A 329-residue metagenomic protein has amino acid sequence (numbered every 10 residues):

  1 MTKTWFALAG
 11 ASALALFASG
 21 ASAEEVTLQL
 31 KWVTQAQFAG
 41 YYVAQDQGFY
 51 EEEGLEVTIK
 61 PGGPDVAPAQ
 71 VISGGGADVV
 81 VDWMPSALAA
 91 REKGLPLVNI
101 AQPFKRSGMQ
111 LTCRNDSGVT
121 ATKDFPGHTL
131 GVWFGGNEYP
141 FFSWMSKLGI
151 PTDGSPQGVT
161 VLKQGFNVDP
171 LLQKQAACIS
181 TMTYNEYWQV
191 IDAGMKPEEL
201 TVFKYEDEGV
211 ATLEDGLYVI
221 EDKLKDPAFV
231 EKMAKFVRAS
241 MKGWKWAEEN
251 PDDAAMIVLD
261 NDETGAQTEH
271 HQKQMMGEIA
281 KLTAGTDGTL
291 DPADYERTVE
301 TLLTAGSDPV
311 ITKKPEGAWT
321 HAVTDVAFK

Functional and structural regions predicted by a protein language model:
M1-A9: Bacterial N-terminal signal peptides that target proteins for export
A18-G20: N-terminal signal peptide c-region/cleavage motif recognized by signal peptidases
E25-G165, P170-Q173, A177-Y184, F203 (+1 more regions): Short, glycine-/small- and polar/acidic-enriched structural segments that line small-molecule recognition paths
F49-E52, L148-G154, A193-K196, T264-G265 (+1 more regions): Short helix-capping segments at alpha-helix termini
P85-S86, F166-E263: Pocket-lining segment of extracytoplasmic ligand-binding domains
P103-C113, P197-K223, G277-I279, G317 (+1 more regions): Periplasmic-binding protein-like
K225-D308: Secondary-structure end/capping motifs
E296-K329: Conserved C-terminal helix/tail region of periplasmic/extracytoplasmic solute-binding proteins
